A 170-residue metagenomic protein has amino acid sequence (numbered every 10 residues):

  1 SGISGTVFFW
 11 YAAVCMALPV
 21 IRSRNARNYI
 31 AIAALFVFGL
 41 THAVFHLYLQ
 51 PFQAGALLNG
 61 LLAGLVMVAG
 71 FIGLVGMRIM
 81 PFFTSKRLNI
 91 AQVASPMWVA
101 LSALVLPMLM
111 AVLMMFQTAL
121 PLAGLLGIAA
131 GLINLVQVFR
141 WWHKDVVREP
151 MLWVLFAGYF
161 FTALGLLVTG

Functional and structural regions predicted by a protein language model:
S1-G170: Hydrophobic alpha-helical transmembrane segments of multi-pass integral membrane proteins
